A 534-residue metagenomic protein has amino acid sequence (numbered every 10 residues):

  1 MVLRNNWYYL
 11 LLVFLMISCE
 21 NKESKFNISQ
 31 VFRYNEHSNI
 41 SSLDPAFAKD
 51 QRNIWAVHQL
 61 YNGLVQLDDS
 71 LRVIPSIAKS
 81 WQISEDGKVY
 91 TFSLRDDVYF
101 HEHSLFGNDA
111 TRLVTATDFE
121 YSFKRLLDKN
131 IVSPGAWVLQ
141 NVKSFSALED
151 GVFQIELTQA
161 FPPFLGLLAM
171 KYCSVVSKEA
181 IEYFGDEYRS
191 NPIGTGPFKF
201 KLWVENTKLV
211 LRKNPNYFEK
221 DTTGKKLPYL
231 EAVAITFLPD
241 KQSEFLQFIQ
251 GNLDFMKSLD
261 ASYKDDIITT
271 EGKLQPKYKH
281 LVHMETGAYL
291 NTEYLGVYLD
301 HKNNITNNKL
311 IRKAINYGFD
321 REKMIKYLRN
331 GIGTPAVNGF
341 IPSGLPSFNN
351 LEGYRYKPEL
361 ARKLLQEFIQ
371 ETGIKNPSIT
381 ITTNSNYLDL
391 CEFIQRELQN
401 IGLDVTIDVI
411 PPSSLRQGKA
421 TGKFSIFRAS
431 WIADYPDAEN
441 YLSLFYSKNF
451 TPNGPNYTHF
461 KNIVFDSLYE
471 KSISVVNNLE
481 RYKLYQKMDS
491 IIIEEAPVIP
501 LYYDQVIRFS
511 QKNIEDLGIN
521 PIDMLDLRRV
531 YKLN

Functional and structural regions predicted by a protein language model:
E20, L310-K313, I325-L328, T406-R416 (+3 more regions): Extracytoplasmic/peripheral linker and loop segments enriched in polar/acidic and small residues with frequent Thr/Pro
N35-E85, K124, I131, I193: N-terminal lobe/hinge region of extracytoplasmic solute-binding protein
Q82, D118, I131-K178, K199-V204: Surface-exposed binding/hinge segments that line and control ligand-binding clefts or catalytic entry sites
T115-E120, G196-P197, L227-A232, Q250 (+4 more regions): Alpha-helical secondary-structure segments
A160-L227, A232, Q242-S243, E359-K363: Gly/Pro-rich hinge or "lid" segments in bacterial periplasmic/extracellular proteins
D186-R189, Y217-T270, D404-T406: Ligand-site clamp/hinge motif
F198, T334-F368, Y387-D389: Structural transition elements
K257, T334, Q366-A433, V506: Ligand/substrate-recognition segments at binding pockets and active sites
